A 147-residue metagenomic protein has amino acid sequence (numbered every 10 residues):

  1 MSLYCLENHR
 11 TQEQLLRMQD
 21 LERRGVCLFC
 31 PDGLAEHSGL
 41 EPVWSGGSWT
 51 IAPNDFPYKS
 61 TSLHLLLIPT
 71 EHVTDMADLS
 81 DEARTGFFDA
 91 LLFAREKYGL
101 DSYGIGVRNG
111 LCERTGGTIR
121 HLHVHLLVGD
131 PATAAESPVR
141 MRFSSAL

Functional and structural regions predicted by a protein language model:
M1-L147: HIT superfamily nucleotide-processing domains
